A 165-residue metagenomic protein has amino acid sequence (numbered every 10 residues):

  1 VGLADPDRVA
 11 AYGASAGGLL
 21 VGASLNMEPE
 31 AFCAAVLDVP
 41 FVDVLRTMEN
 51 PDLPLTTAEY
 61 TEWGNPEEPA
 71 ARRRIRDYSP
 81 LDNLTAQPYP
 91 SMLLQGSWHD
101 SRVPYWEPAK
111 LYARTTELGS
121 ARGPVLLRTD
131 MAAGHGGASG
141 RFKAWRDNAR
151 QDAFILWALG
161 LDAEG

Functional and structural regions predicted by a protein language model:
V1-G165: Active-site-proximal cap/loop segments of hydrolase catalytic domains
